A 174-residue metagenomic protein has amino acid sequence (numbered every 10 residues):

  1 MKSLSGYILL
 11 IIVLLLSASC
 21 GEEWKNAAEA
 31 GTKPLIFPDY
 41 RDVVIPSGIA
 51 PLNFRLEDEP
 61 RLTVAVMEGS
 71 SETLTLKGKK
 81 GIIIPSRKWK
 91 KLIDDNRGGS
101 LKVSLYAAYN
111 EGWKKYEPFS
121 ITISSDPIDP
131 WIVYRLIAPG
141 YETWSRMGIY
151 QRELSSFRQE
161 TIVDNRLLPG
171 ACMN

Functional and structural regions predicted by a protein language model:
M1-G6: Positively charged n-region of N-terminal signal peptides that target proteins for export
Y7-S17: Bacterial N-terminal signal peptides
C20-N174: Sequence signature of WD/YWTD-type beta-propeller architectures
